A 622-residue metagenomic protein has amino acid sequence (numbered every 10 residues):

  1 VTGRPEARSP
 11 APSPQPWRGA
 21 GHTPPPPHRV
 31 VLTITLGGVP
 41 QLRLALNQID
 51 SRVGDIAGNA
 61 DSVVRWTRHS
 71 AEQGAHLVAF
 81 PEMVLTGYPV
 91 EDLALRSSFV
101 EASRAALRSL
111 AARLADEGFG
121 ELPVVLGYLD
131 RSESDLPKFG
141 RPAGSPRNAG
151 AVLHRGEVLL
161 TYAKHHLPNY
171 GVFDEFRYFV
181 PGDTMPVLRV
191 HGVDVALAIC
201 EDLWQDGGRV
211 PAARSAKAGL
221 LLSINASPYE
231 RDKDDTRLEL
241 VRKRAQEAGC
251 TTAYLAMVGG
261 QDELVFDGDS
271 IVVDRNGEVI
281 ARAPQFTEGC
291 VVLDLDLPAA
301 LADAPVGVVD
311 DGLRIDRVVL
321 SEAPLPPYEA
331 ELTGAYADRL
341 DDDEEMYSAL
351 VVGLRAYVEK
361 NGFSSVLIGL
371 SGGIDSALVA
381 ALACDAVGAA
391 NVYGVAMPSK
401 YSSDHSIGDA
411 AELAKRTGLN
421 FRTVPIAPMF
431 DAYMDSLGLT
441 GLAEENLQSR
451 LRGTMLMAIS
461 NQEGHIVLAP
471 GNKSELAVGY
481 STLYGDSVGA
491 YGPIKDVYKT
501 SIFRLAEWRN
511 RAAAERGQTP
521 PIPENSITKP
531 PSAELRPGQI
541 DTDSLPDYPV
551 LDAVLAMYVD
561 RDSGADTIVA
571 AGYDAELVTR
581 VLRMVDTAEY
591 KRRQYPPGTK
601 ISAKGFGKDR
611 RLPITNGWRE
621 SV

Functional and structural regions predicted by a protein language model:
T2, A7, A11, A20-T23 (+1 more regions): Ala/Thr-enriched low-complexity intrinsically disordered regions
H28-G369, D385-A386, F421: Enzyme catalytic cores with a strong preference for nitrogen-chemistry domains
P40, G249-C250, R275, A299-S371 (+1 more regions): ATP/NTP-dependent adenylation/nucleotidyl-transfer catalytic domains that generate, transfer, or process NMP-activated
